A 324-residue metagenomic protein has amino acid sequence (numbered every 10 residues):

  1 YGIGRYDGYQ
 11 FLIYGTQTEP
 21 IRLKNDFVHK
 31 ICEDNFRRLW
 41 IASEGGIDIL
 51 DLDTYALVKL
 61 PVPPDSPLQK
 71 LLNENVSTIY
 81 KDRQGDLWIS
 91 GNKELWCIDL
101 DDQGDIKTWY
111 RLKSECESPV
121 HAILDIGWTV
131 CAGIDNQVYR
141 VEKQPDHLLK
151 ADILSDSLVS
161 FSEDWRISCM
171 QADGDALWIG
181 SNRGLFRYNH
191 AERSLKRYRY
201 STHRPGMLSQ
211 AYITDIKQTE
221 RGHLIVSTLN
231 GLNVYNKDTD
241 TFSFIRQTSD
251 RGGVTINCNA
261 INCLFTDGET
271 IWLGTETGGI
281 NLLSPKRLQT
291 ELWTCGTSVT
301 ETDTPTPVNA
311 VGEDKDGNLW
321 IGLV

Functional and structural regions predicted by a protein language model:
Y1-V324: Carboxylate-rich, polar loop motifs that coordinate divalent cations or form catalytic acidic clusters
